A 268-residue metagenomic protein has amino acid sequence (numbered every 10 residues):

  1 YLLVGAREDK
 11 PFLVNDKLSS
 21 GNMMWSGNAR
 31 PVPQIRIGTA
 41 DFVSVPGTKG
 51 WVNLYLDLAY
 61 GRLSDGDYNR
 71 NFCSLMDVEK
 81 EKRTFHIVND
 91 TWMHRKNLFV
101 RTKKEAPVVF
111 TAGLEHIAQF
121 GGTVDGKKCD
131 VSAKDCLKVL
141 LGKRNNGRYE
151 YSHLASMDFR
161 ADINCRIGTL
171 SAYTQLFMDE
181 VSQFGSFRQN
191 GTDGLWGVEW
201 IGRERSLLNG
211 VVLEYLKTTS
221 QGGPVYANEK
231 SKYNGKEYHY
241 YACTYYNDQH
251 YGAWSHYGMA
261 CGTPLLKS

Functional and structural regions predicted by a protein language model:
Y1-A6, P33-A40, K96-T102, M157-I163 (+1 more regions): Feature captures outer-membrane beta-barrel proteins of Gram-negative bacteria and organelles
Y1-N53: Well-ordered mid-protein domain cores that form the structural environment of catalytic cofactors
L2-E8, L54-R62, F110-H116, A172-L176 (+1 more regions): Transmembrane beta-barrel strands of outer-membrane/channel proteins
N15-G21, G27-N28, V45-G50, D65-D77 (+3 more regions): Outer-membrane pore/translocation modules
S26-V32, N89-M93, E150-L154, Q189-D193: Transmembrane beta-barrel outer-membrane domains
F42-Y55, R101-T111, I163-T169, G202-L208: Short loop/turn motifs that connect adjacent beta-strands in outer-membrane beta-barrel proteins
E81, V88-D162: A conserved mid-domain beta-alpha-beta active-site/ligand-binding segment of alpha/beta enzyme cores
N145-S268: Outer-membrane beta-barrel pore domains
